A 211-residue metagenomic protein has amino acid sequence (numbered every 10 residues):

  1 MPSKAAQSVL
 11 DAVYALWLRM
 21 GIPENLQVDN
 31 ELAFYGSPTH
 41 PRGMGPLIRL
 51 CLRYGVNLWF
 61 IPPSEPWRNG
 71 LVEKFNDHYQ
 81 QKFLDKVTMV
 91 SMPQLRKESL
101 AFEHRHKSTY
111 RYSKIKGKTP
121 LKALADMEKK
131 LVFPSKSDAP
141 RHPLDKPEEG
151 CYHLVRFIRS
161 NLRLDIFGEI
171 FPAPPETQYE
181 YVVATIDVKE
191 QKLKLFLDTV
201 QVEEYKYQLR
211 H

Functional and structural regions predicted by a protein language model:
M1-Q94, L100, R105-K107, E204-L209: RNase H-like DDE/DDD metal-dependent nuclease/strand-transfer catalytic core used by mobile genetic elements
K107-H211: C-terminal, beta-rich DNA-binding module of retroviral/retroelements integrases
